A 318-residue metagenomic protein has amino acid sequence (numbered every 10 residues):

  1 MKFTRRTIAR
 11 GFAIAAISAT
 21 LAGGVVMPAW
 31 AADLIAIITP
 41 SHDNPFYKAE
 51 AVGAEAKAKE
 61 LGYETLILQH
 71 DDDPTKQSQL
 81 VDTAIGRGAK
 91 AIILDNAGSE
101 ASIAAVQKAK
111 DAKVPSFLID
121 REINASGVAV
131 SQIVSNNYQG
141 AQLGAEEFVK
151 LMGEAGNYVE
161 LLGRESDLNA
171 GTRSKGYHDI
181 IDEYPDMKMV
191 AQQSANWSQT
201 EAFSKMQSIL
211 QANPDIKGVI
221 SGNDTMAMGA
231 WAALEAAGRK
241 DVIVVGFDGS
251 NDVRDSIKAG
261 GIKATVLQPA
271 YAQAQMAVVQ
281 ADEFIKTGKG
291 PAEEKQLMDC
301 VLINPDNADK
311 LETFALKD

Functional and structural regions predicted by a protein language model:
K2-T4, R10-A16, A29-D318: A residue-level marker of the well-folded mature domains of exported/periplasmic proteins
A16-V25: Hydrophobic core
